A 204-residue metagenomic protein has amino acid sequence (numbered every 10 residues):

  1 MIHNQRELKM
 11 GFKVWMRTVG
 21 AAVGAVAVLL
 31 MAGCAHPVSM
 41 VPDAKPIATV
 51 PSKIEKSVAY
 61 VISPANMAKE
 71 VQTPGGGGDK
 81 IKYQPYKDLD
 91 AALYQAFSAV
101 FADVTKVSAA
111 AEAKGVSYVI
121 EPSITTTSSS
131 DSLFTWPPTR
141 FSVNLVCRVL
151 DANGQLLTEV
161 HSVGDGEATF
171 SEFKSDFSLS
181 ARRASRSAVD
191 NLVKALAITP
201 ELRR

Functional and structural regions predicted by a protein language model:
Q5-V23: Bacterial N-terminal signal peptides that target proteins for export
V26, V50, A111-K114: Structural motif
V28-M31: Bacterial Sec-type N-terminal signal peptides, specifically the leucine/valine-rich hydrophobic h-region
G33-Q95, A197-R204: A structural "domain/chain start" motif
A35-P42, V107-T158, E167-S171: Surface-exposed short loop/turn segments
G76-P85, L150-L202: Short secondary-structure boundary motifs at beta->alpha junctions and helix caps
K87-A110: Mid-chain, structured segments of secreted extracytoplasmic proteins
